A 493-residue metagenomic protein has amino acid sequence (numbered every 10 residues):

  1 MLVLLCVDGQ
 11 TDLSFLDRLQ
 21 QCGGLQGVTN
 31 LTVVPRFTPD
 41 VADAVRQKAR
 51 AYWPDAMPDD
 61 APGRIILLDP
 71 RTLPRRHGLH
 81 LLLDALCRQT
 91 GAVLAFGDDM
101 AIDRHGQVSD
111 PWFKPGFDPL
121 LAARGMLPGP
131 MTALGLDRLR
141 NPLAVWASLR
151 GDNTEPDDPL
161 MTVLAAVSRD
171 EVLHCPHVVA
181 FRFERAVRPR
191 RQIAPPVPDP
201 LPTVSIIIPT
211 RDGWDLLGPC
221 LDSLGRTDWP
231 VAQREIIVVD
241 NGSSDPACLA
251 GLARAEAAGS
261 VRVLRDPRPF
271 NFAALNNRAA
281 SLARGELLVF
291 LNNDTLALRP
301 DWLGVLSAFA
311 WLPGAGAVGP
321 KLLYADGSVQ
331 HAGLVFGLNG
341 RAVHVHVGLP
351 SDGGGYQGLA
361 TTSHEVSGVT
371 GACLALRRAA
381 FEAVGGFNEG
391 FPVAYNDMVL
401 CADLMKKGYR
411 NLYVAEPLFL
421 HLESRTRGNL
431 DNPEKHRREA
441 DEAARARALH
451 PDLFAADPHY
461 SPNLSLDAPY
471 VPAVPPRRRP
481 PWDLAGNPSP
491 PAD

Functional and structural regions predicted by a protein language model:
M1, A186-S205, G316, D326-G327 (+4 more regions): C-terminal, non-catalytic tails of nucleotide-sugar-dependent glycosyltransferases
M1-G24, A180-R226: N-proximal low-complexity "stem/linker" segments adjacent to membrane-targeting elements
L19-M57, G225-R268: Acidic donor-binding segment of Leloir-type glycosyltransferases
V41-P54, P267-A274, A280-A283, A297-L298 (+1 more regions): A short, glycine-/small-residue-rich helix N-cap motif at loop->alpha-helix starts within glycosyltransferase
I65, L288: Short aromatic/hydrophobic "clamp" motif used to bind/position activated sugar donors
H77-S109, R169-D170, T295-R341: Conserved donor NDP-sugar-binding/catalytic core segment of glycosyltransferases
V108-R138, A273-A274, S281, G337-A379 (+1 more regions): A recurrent flexible, glycine/aromatic-enriched loop bordering the glycosyltransferase active site that acts as
R138, R150-P176, W302-L306, A360-G385 (+1 more regions): A short, conserved alpha-helix in the catalytic core of glycosyltransferases
